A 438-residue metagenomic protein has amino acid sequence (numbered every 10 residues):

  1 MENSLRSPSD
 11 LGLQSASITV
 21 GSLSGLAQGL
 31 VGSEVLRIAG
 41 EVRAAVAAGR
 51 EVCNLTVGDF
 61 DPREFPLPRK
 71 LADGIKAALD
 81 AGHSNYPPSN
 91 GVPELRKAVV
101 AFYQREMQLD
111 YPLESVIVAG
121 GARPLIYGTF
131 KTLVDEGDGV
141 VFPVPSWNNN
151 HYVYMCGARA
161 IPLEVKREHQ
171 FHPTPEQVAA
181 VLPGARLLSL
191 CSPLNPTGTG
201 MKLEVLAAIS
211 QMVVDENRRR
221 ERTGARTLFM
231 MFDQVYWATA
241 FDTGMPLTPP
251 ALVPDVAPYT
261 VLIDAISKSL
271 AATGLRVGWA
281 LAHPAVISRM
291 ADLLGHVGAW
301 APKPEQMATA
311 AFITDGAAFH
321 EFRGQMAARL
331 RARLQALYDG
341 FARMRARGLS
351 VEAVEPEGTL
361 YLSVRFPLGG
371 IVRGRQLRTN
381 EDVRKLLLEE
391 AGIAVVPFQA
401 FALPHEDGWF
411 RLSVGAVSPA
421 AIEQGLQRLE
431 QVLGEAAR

Functional and structural regions predicted by a protein language model:
E2-P8, A101, R105, Q376-L377 (+2 more regions): PLP-dependent enzyme catalytic core of the Aspartate aminotransferase-like
R6, D10-S24, Q28-G121, G128 (+3 more regions): N-terminal small-domain helix-loop-helix segment of the aminotransferase-like
V52-N54, I263, V351-E357: Short beta-strand
D80-G224, W237-P254, R378-T379, Q427 (+1 more regions): Conserved core of the PLP fold type I
A238, L252-M290, A301-P304, G408: Active-site PLP attachment segment
M290-V297, D315-D339, I371-L377: Structural signature of PLP-dependent enzymes
A310, G324-Y338, V351-G369: Conserved glycine-rich beta-strand-loop-beta hairpin in the small C-terminal domain of fold type I
